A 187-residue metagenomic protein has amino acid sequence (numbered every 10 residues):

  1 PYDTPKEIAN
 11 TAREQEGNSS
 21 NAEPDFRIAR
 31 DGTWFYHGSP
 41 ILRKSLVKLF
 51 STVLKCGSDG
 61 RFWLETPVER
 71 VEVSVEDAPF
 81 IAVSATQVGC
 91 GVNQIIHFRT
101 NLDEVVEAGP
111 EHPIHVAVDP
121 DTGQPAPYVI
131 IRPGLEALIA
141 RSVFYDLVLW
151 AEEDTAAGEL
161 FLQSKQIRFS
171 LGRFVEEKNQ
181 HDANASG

Functional and structural regions predicted by a protein language model:
P1-G187: Long, non-globular segments of proteins
